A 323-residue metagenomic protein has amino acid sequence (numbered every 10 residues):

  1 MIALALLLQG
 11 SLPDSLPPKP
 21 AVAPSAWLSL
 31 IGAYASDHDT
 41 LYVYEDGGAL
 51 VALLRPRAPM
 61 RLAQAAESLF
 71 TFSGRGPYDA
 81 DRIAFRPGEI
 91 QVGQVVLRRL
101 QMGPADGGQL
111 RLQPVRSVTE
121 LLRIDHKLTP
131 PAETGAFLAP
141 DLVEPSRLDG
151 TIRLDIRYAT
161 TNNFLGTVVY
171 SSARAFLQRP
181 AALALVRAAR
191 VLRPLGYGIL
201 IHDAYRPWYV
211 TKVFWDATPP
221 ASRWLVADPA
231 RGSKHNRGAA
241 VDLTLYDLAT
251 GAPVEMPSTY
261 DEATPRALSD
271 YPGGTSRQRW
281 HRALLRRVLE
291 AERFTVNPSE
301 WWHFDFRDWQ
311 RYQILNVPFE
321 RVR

Functional and structural regions predicted by a protein language model:
M1-Q9: Bacterial N-terminal signal peptides
A5, S25, Y34, V43 (+7 more regions): Sterically constrained small-residue positions within well-ordered secondary structures of folded domains
Q9-E120: Peripheral terminal and inter-domain segments
L28-T40, L289-R293, E300, D305: K/E-rich alpha-helical interaction surfaces of small helical-bundle regulatory domains
G47, P56, A66, Y158-T160 (+2 more regions): A mature extracytoplasmic/lumenal domain signature
A105-H202, A217-S299, D308-R323: Extracytoplasmic cell-surface/polysaccharide-interacting catalytic and binding patches
W208-F214, F304-R311: Beta-rich nucleic-acid/ligand-interaction surfaces
